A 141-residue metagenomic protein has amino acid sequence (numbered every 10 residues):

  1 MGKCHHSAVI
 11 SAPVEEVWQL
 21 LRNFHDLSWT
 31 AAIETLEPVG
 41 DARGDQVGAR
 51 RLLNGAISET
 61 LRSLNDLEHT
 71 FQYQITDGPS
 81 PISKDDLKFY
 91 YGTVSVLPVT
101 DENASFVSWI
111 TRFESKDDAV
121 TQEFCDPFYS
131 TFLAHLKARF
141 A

Functional and structural regions predicted by a protein language model:
M1-Q46: Hydrophobic ligand-binding cavity/cleft-lining segments
K3-H5, N54-E59, L87-T93: Short, surface-exposed coil-to-beta transition loops
H5-S7, R50-L52, Q72, T93-S95 (+1 more regions): Beta-strand secondary-structure signal
S11-E15, R62-H69, S95-F106, A141: A short, structured loop/turn motif at beta-sheet edges
V17-L21, L27, L61, Y73 (+2 more regions): Hydrophobic pocket/interface hotspot
H25-S28, E37-D85: Glycine-rich portal/gate segments that line the openings of hydrophobic small-molecule binding cavities
I33-V39, R112, A138-A141: Short, highly charged C-terminal tails/helix-capping segments
P79-A134, A138: Beta-strand/loop substructures that line and gate deep hydrophobic ligand-binding cavities in soluble
